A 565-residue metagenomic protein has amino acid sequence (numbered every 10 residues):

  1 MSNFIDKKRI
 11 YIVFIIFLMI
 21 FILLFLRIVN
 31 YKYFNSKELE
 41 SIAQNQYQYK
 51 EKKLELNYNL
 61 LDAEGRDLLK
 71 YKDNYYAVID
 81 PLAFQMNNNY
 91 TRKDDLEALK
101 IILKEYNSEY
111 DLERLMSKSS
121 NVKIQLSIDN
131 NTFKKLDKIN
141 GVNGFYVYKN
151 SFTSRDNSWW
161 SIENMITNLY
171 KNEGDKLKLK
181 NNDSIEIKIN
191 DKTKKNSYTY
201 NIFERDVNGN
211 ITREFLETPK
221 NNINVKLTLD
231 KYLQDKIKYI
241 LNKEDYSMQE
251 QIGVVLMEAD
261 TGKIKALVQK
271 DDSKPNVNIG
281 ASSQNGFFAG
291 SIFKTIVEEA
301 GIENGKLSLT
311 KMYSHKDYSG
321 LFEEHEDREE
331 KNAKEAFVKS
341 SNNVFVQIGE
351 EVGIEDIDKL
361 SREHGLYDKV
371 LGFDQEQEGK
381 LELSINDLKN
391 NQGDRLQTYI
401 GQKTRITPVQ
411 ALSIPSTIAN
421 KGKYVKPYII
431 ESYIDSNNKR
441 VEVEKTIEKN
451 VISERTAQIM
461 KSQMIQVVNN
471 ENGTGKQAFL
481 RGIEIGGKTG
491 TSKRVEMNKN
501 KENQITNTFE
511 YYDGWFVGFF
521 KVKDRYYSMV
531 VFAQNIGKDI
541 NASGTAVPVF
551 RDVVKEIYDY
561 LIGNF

Functional and structural regions predicted by a protein language model:
M1-G253, V443-E444: Extracytoplasmic/periplasmic proteins that interact with beta-lactams or build/remodel peptidoglycan
L23, G518, G537, D552-Y558: Membrane-interface anchoring segments and C-terminal beta-barrel signals
V29, I292, I296: Active-site His/Glu-centered metal-binding helix of metallohydrolases
D67, I252-S282, G290, E299 (+2 more regions): Beta-lactam-recognizing serine transpeptidase/beta-lactamase-like catalytic domain environment
A77-Y90, D272-F287, S291: A short, polar/charged loop-to-alpha-helix boundary motif
E97, I101, K134, E163 (+14 more regions): Solvent-exposed, polar/charged alpha-helical surfaces in well-ordered, non-transmembrane soluble domains, broadly
R440, P548-F565: Short, gly/Ser/Thr-rich active-site loops of penicillin-recognizing serine hydrolases
A533-V547: A short acidic/glycine-rich loop-to-helix N-cap element
